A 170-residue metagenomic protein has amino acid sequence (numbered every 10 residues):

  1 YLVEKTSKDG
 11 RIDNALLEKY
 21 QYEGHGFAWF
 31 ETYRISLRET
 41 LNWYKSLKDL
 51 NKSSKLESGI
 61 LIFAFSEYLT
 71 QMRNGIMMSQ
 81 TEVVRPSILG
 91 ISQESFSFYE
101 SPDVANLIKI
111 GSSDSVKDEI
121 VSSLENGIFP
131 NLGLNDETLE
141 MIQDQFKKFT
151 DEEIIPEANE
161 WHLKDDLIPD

Functional and structural regions predicted by a protein language model:
Y1-D170: Flavin-dependent oxidoreductase catalytic core characteristic of acyl-CoA dehydrogenase/oxidase-like enzymes
